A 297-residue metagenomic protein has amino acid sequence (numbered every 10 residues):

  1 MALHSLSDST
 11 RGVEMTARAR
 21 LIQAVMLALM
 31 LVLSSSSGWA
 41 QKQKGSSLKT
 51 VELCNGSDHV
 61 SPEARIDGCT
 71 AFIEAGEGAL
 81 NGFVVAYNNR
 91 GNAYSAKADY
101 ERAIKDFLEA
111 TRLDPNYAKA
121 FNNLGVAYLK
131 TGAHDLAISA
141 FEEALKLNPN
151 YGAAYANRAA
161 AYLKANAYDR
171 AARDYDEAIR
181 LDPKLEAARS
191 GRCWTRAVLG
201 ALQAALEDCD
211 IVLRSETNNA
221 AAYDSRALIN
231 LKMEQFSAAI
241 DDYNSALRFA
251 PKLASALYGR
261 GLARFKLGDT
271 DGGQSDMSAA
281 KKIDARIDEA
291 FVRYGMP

Functional and structural regions predicted by a protein language model:
D8, V13-V25: Bacterial N-terminal signal peptides that target proteins for export
Q23-S34: Bacterial N-terminal signal peptides
G38-G78, V84: N-terminal leader/linker segments that initiate helical-solenoid repeat arrays
Q43-T50, L262-P297: Terminal, low-structured helical/coil segments at or just beyond the last alpha-helical repeat
N55, V85-S95, K119-K130, A153-K164 (+3 more regions): Conserved alpha-helical positions within TPR/SEL1-like repeat arrays
P62-E63, A98-E109, T131-E143, A165-E177 (+3 more regions): Structural signature of tandem alpha-helical TPR/SEL1-like repeats, specifically the intra-repeat loop/turn
A75, A79, L113, L147 (+4 more regions): Structural marker of alpha-solenoid helical repeat scaffolds
